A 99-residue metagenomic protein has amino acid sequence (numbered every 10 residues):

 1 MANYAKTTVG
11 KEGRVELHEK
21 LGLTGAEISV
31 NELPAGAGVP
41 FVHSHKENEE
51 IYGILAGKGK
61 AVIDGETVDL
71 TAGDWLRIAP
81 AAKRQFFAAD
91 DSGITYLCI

Functional and structural regions predicted by a protein language model:
M1-E27, P34-A35, P40-F41: A short, N-terminal "cap"/entry segment at the start of jelly-roll beta-barrel domains of the cupin/DSBH fold
G22, E47, D91-S92: Short strand-connecting beta-turns/loops that link adjacent beta-strands
T24, V62-E66: Short strand-coil-strand connectors
I28-V30, Y96: Hydrophobic residues on conserved beta-strands that form the core of alpha/beta folds
V30-L33, S44-V62: Short, conserved beta-strand element in jelly-roll/cupin
V42-H45, R84: Histidine-centered active-site/metal-ligand motif
G65-P80: Short acidic-glycine-tyrosine-enriched beta hairpin
P80-I99: Ligand-binding loop in jelly-roll beta-barrel domains
